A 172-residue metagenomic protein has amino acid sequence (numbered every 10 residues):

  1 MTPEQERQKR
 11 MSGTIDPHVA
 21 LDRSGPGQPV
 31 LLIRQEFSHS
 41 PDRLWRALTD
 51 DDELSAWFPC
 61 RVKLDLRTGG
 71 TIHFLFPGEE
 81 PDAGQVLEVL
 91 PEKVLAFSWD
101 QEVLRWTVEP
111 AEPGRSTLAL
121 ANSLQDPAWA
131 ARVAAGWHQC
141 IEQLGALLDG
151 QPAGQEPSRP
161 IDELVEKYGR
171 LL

Functional and structural regions predicted by a protein language model:
M1-D16, L124-L172: A conserved amphipathic terminal alpha-helix motif
M1-R61: Hydrophobic ligand-binding cavity/cleft-lining segments
H18, V30, A96-L148: Beta-strand/loop substructures that line and gate deep hydrophobic ligand-binding cavities in soluble
R23, F76, E88, V108-E112: Short, low-complexity Ser/Thr-rich regulatory SLiMs
E36, D42, E53-Q101: Glycine-rich portal/gate segments that line the openings of hydrophobic small-molecule binding cavities
D42, R46, E88, P113 (+1 more regions): Replace "anionic and nucleotidyl ligands
T49-D50, P59, P91, E142 (+1 more regions): Residues at helix-coil transition
